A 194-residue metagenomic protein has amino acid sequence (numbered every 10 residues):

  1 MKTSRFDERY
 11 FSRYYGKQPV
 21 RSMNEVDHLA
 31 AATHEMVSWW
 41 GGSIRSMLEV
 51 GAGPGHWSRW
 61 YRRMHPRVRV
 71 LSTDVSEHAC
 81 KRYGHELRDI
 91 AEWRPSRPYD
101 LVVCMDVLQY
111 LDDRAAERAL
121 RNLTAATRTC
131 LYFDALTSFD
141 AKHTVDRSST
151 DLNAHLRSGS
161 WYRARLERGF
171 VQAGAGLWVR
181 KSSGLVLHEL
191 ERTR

Functional and structural regions predicted by a protein language model:
M1-R97, L111-R194: Class I (Rossmann-like) S-adenosyl-L-methionine-dependent methyltransferase catalytic domain, capturing the SAM-binding
V103: A conserved beta-strand element that flanks and buttresses the S-adenosyl-L-methionine
V107: Hydrophobic adenine-recognition pocket in adenosine-nucleotide-binding enzymes
